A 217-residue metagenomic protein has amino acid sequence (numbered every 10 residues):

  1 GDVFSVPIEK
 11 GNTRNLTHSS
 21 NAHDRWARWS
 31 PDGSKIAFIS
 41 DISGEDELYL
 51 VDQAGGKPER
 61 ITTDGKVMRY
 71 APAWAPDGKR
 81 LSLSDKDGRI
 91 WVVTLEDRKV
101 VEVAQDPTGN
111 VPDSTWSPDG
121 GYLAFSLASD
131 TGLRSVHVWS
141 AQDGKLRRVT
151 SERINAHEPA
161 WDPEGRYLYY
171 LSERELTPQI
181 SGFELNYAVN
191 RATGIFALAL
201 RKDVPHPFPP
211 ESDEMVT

Functional and structural regions predicted by a protein language model:
G1-D2, I8-E9, N15-D24, P31 (+8 more regions): A flexible loop/linker signature enriched in serine peptidases of the S9 family
P31-D32, P76-D77, P118-D119, P163-E164: Residue-level detector of Asp-centered blade-edge/turn motifs that repeat once per structural unit in beta-propeller
E152, D162-P163: Catalytic-core region of carbohydrate-active enzymes that cleave or remodel glycosidic bonds
G165, Y170: Phosphate-binding glycine-rich loops of NTP-binding sites
